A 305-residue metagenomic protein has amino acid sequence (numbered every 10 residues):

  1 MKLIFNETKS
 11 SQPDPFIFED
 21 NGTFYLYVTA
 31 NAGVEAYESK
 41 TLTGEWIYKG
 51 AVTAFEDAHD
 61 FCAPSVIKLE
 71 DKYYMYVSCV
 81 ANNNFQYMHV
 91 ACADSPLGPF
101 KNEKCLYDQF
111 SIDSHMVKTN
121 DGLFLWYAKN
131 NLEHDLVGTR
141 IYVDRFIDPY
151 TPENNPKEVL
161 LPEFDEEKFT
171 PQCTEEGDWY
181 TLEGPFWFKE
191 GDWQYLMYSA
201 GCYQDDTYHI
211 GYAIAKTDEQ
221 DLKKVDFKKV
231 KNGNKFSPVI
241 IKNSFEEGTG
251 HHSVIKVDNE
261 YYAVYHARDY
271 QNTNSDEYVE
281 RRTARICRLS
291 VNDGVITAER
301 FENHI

Functional and structural regions predicted by a protein language model:
M1-I305: Carbohydrate-active catalytic/glycan-binding domains of CAZyme proteins, especially the secreted or lumenal ectodomains
